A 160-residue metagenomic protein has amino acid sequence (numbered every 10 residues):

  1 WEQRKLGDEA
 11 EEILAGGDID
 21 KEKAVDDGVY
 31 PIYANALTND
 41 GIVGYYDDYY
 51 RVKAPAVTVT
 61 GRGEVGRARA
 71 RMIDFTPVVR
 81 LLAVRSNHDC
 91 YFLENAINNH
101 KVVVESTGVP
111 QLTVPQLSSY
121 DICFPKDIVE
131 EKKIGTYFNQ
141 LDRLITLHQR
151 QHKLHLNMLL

Functional and structural regions predicted by a protein language model:
W1-D8, F124-L160: Amphipathic alpha-helical coiled-coil/heptad-repeat segments
W1-G17, D27-L37: Non-catalytic DNA-recognition/assembly elements of restriction-modification systems
G16-D18, V43-G44: Short alpha-helical segments and helix-capping/turn motifs at coil-helix boundaries
D18-E22, V104-V109, S118-I128, L141-T146: Short, recurring structural edge motifs at helix starts
P31, V57, T136: Conserved, well-structured core segments
N35-N98, E105-V109, T113, L117: A short beta-sheet element
